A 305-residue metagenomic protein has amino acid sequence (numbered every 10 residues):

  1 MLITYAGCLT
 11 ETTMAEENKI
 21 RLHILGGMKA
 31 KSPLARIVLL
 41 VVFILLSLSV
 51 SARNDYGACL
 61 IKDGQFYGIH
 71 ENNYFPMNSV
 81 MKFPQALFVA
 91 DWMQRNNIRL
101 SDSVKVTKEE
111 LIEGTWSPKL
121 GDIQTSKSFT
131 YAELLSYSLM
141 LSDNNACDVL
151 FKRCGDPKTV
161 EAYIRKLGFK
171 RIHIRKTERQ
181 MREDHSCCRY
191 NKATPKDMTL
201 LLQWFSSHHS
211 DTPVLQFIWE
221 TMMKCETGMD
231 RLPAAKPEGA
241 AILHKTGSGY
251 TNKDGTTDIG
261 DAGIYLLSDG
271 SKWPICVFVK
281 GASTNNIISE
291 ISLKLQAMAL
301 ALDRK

Functional and structural regions predicted by a protein language model:
M1, Y5-C8, R21-R53: Bacterial Sec-dependent N-terminal signal peptides
S49-N72, D102, V106, Y265: A short, well-structured edge-of-sheet supersecondary motif
D55, D148-H209: Mid-domain, small-residue-enriched loop/turn segments at the edges of structured enzyme/sensor domains
D55, Q65-Y67, K152-R153, P157-K158 (+1 more regions): Structured C-terminal helix/loop/strand segments within mature extracytoplasmic catalytic/sensor domains
K62-H70, W116, L141-D143, W273: Acidic/histidine-rich, surface-exposed loop or edge segments in extracytoplasmic proteins
P76-V104, S138, I275: Active-site SXXK
D91-L111, P157, D211-L215: Short, well-structured active-site flanking segments
L111-V149: Conserved catalytic neighborhood of penicillin-recognizing serine enzymes
